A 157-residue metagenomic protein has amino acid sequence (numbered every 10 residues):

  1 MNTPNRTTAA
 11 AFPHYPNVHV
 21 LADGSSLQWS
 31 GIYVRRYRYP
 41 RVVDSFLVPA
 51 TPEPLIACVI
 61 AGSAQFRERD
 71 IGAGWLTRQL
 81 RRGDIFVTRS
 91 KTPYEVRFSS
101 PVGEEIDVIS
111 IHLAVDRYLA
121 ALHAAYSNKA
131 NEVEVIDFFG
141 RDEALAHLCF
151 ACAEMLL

Functional and structural regions predicted by a protein language model:
M1-S30, P40-L47: Membrane-cytosol interface segments
L21-G24, I109, F139-R141: Surface-exposed loop/turn and secondary-structure junction residues enriched for glycine/proline
S25-A130: N-terminal regulatory/effector-sensing and dimerization cores that precede helix-turn-helix DNA-binding domains
A124-L157: Amphipathic alpha-helical segments enriched in hydrophobic/aromatic residues interleaved with Lys/Arg
